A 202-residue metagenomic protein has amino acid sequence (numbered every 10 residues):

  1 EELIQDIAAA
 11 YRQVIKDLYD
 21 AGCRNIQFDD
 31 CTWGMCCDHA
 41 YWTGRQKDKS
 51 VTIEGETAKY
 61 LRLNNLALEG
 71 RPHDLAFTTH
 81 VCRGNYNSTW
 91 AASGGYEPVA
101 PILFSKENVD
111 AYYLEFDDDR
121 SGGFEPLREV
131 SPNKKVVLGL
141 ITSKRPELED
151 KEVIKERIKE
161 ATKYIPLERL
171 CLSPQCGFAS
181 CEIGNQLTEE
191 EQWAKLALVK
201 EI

Functional and structural regions predicted by a protein language model:
E1-I202: Domain-level signal for soluble alpha/beta catalytic cores
